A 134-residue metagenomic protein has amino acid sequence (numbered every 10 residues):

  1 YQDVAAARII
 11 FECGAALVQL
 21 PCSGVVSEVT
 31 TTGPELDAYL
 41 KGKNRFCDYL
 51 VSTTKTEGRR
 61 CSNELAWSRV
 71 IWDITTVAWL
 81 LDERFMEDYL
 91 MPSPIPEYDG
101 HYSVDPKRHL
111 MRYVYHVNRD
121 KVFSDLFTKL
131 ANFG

Functional and structural regions predicted by a protein language model:
Y1-G134: N-terminal acidic, glycine/proline-rich low-complexity segments
